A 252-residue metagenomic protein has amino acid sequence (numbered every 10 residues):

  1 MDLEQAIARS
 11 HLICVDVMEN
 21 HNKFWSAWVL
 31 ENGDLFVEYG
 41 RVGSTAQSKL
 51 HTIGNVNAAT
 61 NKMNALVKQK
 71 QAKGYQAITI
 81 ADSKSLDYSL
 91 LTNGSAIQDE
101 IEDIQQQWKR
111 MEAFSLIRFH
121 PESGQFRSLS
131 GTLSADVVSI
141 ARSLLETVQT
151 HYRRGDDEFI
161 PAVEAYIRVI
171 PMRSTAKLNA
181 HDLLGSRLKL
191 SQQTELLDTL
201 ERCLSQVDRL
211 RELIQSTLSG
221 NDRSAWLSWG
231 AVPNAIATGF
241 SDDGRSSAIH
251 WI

Functional and structural regions predicted by a protein language model:
M1-N22, V56, A72-I252: Intrinsically disordered, low-complexity terminal and linker regions
K23-L50: Short aromatic-glycine-(Arg/Gly/Cys) micro-motifs in beta-strand/loop hairpins
G54-A72: A short, charged, amphipathic alpha-helix used as a generic interaction element across diverse proteins
